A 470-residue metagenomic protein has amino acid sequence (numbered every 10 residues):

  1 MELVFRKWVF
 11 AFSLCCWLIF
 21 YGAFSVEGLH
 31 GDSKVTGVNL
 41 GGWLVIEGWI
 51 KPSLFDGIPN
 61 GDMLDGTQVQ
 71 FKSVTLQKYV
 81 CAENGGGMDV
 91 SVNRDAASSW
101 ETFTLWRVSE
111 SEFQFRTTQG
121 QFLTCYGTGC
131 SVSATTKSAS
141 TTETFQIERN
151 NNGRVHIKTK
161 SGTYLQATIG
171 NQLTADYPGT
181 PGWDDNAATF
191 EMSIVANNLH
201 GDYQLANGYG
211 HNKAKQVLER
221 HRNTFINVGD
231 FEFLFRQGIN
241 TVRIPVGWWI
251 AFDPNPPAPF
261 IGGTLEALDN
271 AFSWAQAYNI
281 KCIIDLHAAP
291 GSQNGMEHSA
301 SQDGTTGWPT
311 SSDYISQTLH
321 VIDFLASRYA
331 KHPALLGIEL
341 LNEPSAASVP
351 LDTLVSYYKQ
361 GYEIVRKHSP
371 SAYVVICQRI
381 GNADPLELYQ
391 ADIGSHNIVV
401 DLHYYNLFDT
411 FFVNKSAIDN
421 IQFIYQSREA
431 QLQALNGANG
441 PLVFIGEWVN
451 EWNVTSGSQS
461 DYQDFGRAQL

Functional and structural regions predicted by a protein language model:
R6-G28: Cleavable N-terminal signal peptides of Sec/SRP-targeted secreted and luminal proteins
F20-T67, E191-I239: N-terminal carbohydrate-binding accessory modules
D32-K34, G48, V195-A196, S292-V454: Active-site region of glycoside hydrolase catalytic domains
D62-A196: Lectin-like carbohydrate-binding module/patch detector with strong preference for beta-trefoil
K215-N240, P257-A288, H298-G337, Y358 (+1 more regions): An active-site-proximal structural segment forming one wall of the substrate-binding cleft that immediately precedes
P245-G247, H287: Mobile, glycine-rich extracellular loop/lid and propeptide segments that shape or gate substrate/ligand access
D253-F260, N450, V454-L470: C-terminal/domain-terminus segments
